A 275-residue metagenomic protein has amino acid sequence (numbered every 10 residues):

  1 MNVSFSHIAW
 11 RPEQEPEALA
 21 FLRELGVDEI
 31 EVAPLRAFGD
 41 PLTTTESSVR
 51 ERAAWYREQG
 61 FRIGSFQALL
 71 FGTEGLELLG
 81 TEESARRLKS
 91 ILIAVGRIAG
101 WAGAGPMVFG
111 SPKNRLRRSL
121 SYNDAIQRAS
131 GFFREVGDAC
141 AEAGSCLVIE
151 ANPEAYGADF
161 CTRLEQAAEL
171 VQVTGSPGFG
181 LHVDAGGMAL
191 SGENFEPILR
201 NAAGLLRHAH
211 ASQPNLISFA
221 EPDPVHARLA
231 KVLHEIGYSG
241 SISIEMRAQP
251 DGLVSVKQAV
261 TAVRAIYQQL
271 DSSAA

Functional and structural regions predicted by a protein language model:
M1-A104, D124, R134, A141 (+4 more regions): N-terminal pre-domain/capping segments
H7-E15, L35-S48, G75-L76, R115-R118 (+4 more regions): Acidic-and-aromatic substrate-binding clefts and catalytic sites of carbohydrate-active enzymes
V27, A104, L206, Y238-S239: A structural motif
E29-I30, L35-R36, F66, D124 (+2 more regions): Acidic/histidine-rich catalytic cores of soluble enzymes
Q67-E74, V108-R115, V148, E154-D159: Substrate-binding cleft and catalytic face of glycoside hydrolase catalytic domains, especially the flexible beta-alpha
L79-E83, P112-I126, N152-D159: Surface-exposed cleft-lining segments at the edges of enzyme active sites
V95-S119: Hydrophobic alpha-helical segments and helix pairs
G240-R247: Conserved active-site loop/cleft motifs that coordinate metal ions or position small ligands
